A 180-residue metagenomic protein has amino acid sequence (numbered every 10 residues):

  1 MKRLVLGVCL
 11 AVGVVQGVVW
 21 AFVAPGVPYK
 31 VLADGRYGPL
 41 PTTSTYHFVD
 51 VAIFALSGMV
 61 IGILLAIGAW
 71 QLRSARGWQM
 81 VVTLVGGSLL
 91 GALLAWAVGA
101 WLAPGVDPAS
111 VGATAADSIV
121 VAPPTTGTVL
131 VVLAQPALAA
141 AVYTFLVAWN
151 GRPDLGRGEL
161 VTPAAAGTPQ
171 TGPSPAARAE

Functional and structural regions predicted by a protein language model:
M1-R3, P25, I63-L84, A100-D107 (+1 more regions): Cytoplasmic membrane-interface segments at the C-terminal ends of transmembrane helices
V5, C9, D50, F54 (+4 more regions): Alpha-helical transmembrane segments of multi-pass membrane proteins, especially transporters and channels
V5-A21, V82-A100: Hydrophobic alpha-helical membrane-insertion segments
V18-D34: Interfacial/capping segments of alpha-helical transmembrane domains
Y29-H47, A113-A116: Perimembrane loop-to-helix junctions flanking transmembrane segments
Y46-V60, S118-A141: Hydrophobic alpha-helical transmembrane segments
A100-V120: Interfacial non-cytosolic loop connecting adjacent transmembrane helices
R152-E180: Intrinsically disordered terminal tails
